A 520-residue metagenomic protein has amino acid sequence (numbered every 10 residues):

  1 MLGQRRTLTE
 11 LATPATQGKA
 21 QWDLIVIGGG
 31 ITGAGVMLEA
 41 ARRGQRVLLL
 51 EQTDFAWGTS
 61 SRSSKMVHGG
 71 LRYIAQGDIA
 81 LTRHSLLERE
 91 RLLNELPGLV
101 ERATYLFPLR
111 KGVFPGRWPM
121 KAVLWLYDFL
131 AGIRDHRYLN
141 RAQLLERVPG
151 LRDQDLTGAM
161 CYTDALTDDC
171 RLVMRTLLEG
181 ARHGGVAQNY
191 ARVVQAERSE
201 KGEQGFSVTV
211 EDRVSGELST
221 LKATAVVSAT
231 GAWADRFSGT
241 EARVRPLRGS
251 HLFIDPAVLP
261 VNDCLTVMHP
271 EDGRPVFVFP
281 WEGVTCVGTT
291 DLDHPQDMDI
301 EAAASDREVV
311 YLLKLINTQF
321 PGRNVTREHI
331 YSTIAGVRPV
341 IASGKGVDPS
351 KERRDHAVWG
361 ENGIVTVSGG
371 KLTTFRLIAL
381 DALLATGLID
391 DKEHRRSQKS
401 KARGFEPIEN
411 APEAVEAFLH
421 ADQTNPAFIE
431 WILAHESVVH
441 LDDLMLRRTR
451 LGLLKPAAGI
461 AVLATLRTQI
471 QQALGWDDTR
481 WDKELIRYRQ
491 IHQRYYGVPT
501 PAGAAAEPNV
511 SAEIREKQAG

Functional and structural regions predicted by a protein language model:
M1-L24, E39-R43: Extreme N-terminal leader/targeting segments of oxidoreductases
A20-W22, V214-A225: Core beta-strand elements of the Rossmann-like FAD/NAD(P) dinucleotide-binding domain in flavoenzyme oxidoreductases
G28-G30, Q52: Glycine-rich Rossmann-fold phosphate-binding loop(s) that bind the pyrophosphate of adenine dinucleotide cofactors
A41-R62: Glycine-rich FAD pyrophosphate-binding loop
K65-R147: Dinucleotide-binding Rossmann-like beta1-alpha1 core, especially the glycine-rich loop that anchors the ADP
L109-H183, Q188, A196-Q204, E282 (+1 more regions): Flavin (FAD/FMN) cofactor-binding and adjacent substrate-gating region of FAD-dependent oxidoreductase domains
E179, R236, A242-C286, L292-Q471 (+1 more regions): C-terminal catalytic lobe of FAD-dependent flavoproteins
A223-D235, A257: Glycine-/small-residue-rich beta->alpha transition segments that form the dinucleotide
